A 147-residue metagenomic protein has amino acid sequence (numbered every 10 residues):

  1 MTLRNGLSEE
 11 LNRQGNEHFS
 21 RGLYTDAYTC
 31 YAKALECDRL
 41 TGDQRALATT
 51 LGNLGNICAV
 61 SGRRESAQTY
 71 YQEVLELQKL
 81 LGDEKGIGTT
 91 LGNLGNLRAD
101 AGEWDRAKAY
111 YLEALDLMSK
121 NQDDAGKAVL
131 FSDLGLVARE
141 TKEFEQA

Functional and structural regions predicted by a protein language model:
M1, D26-R39: Amphipathic alpha-helices of TPR/Sel1-like and other helical repeat/solenoid scaffolds
M1-T2, R39-D43, L77-D83, L117-D123: Short coil/turn linkers that connect adjacent helices within long alpha-helical scaffolds, especially alpha-solenoid
G6-G22, T29, R45-V60, K85-D100 (+1 more regions): Conserved alpha-helical positions within TPR/SEL1-like repeat arrays
T141-A147: Low-complexity/repetitive intrinsically disordered segments
